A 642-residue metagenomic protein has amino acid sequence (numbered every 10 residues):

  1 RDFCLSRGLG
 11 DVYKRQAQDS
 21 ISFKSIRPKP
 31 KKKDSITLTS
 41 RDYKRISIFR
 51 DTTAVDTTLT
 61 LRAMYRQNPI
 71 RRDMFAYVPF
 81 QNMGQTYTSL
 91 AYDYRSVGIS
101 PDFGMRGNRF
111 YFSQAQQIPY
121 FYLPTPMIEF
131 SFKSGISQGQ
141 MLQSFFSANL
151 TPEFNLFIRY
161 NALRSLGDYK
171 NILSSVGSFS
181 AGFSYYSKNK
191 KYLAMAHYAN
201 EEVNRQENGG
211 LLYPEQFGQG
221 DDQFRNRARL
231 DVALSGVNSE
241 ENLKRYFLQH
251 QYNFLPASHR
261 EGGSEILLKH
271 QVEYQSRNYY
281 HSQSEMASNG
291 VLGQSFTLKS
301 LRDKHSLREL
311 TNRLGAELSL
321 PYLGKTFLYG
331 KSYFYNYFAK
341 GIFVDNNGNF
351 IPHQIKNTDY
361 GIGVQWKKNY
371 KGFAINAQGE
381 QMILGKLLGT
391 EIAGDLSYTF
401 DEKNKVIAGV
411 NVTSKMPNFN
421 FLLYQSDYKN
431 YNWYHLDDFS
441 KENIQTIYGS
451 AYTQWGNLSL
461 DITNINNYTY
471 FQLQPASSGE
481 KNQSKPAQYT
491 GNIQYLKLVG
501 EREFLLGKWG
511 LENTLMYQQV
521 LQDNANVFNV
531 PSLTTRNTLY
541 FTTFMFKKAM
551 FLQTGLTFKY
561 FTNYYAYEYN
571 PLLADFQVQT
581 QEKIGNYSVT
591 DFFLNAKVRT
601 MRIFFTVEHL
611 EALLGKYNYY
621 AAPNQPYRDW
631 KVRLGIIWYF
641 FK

Functional and structural regions predicted by a protein language model:
R1, Q116, T590-D591: A generic local structural motif
R1-Q16: Single conserved hydrophobic/aromatic residue that forms the stacking wall/gate of nucleotide- or nucleobase-binding
G8-G10, G167, G635: Glycine-centered flexibility sites
V12, Q140, K386-L387: Loop/helix-junction capping segments adjacent to catalytic residues or to phosphate/diphosphate-binding pockets
A17-E241, L255-G263, S397-K403, N624-W630 (+1 more regions): Membrane-proximal, glycine/serine-rich, low-complexity loop/turn segments characteristic of large bacterial
Y111-F112, Q140, L230-V232, L248 (+2 more regions): Short linear interaction motifs
L123-T125, E240-E285, K299-K642: Exposed, low-structure sequence patches enriched in small/polar residues
L212, Q219-Q223, G290, Q294 (+1 more regions): Solvent-exposed loop segments that connect transmembrane elements
